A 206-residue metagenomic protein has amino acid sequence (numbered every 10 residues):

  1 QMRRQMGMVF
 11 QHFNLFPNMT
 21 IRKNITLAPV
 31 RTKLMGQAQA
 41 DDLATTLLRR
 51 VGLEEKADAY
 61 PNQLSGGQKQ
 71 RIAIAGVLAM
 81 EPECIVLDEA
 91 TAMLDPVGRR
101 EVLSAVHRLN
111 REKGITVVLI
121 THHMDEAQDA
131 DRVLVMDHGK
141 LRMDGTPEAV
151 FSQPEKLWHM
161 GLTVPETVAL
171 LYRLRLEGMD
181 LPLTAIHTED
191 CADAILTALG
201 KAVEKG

Functional and structural regions predicted by a protein language model:
M19-L27: Short coil-to-helix segment of the ABC ATPase nucleotide-binding domain corresponding to the Q-loop/switch region
Y60-L64, Q68: Conserved ABC ATPase signature
A79-E83: A short, proline-enriched helix->beta-strand linker immediately N-terminal to the Walker B motif in ABC-type P-loop
I85-D88: Catalytic Walker B motif of ABC-type/P-loop ATPase nucleotide-binding domains
P96-G98: Helix N-cap at the start of a conserved alpha-helix in ABC-type nucleotide-binding domains
D144-G145: ABC ATPase "signature
